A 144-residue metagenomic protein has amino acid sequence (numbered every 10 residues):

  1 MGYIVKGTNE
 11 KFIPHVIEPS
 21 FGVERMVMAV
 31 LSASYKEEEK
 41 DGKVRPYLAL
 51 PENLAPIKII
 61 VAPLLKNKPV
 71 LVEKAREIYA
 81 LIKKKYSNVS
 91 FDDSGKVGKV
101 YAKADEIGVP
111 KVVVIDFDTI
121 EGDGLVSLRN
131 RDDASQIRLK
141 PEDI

Functional and structural regions predicted by a protein language model:
M1-I144: NTP/phosphate- and nucleic-acid-binding module
